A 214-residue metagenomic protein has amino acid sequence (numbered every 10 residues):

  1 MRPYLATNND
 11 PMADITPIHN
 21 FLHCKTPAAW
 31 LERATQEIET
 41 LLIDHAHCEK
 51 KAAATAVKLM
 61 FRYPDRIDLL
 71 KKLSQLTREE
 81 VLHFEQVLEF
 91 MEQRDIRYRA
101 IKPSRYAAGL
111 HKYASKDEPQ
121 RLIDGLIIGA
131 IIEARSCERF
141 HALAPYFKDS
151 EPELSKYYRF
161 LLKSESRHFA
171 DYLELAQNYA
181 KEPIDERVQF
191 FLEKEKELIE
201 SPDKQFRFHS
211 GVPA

Functional and structural regions predicted by a protein language model:
P3-A214: Non-heme di-metal
